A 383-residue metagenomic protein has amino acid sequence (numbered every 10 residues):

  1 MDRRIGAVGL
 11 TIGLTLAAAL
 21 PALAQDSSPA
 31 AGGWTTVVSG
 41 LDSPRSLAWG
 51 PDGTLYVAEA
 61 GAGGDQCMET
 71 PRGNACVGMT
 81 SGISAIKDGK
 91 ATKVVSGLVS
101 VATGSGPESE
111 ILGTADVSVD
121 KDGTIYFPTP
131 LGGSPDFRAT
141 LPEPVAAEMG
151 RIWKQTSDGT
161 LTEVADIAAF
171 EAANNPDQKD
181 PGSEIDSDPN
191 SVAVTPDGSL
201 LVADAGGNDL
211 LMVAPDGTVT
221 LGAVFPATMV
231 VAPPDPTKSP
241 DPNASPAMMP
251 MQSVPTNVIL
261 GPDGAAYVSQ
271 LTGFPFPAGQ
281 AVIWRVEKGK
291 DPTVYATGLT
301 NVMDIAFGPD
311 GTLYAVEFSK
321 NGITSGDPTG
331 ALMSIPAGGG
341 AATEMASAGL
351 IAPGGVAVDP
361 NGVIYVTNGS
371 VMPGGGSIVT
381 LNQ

Functional and structural regions predicted by a protein language model:
G9-A18: Bacterial N-terminal signal peptides
S27-G40: A short helix->beta-strand "capping" segment at the edge of beta-propeller domains
T35-V38, G89-L98, G159-F170, T220-P236 (+2 more regions): Beta-propeller fold detector
G40-P51, M79-T80, V101-T124, M149 (+7 more regions): Beta-rich, blade/repeat-based domains predominating in secreted/periplasmic proteins but also intracellular
Y56-D65, Y126-T129, V202-A203, Y267-S269 (+2 more regions): Residue position within the beta-strands of beta-propeller blades
A60-A62, P130-G132, D166, A205-G206 (+4 more regions): Short loop/turn segments immediately following the C-termini of beta-strands
R72-A75, M79-S84, E148-W153, D209-M212 (+3 more regions): A short loop-to-beta-strand structural motif that recurs across blades of beta-propeller domains
I86-K90, Q155-G159, A214-T218, V286-D291 (+2 more regions): Short loop/turn segments that connect beta-strands within beta-propeller blades
